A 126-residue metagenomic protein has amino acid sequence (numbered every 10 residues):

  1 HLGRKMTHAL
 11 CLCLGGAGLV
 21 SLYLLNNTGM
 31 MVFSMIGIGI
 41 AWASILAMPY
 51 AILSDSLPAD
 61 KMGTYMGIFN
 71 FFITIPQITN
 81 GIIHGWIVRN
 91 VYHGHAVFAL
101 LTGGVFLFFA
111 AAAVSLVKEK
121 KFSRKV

Functional and structural regions predicted by a protein language model:
H1-L12: Cytoplasmic membrane-interface "Motif A"-like loop-to-helix N-cap segments of 12-TM Major Facilitator Superfamily
C13, G67-I75: Transmembrane alpha-helical cores of Major Facilitator Superfamily
C13-N26: C-terminal ends and interior cores of transmembrane alpha-helices in multi-pass membrane transporters/permeases
M30-S44: Hydrophobic core of transmembrane alpha-helices in multi-pass small-molecule transporters, especially MFS/SLC-type
S44-P58: Intracellular juxtamembrane helix-capping segments at the cytosolic ends of symmetry-related transmembrane helices
L57-F69: Loop-to-transmembrane helix entry/capping segments in MFS-fold secondary transporters and related SLC/MFSD carriers
W86-F108: A membrane-interface helix-boundary motif in multi-pass transporters
L101-V126: Multi-pass alpha-helical transporter architecture, strongest for 12-TM Major Facilitator/SLC carriers used
